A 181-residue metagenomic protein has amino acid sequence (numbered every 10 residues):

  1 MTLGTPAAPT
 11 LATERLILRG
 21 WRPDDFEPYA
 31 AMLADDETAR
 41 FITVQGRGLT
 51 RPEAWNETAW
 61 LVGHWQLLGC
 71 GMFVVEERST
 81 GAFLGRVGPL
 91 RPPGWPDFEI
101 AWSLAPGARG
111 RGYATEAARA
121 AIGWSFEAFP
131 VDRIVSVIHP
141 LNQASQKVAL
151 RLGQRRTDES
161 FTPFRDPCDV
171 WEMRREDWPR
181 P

Functional and structural regions predicted by a protein language model:
M1-F41, A59, M72-P181: Acyl-donor (CoA/ACP) binding surface of acyl/acetyltransferases
A39-W60: Conserved GNAT-fold acetyl-CoA-binding loop/helix
G46-T50, G71, L141: Short, conserved alpha-helical segments within structured domains
H64-L68: Short loop/turn motifs at secondary-structure junctions and domain boundaries
